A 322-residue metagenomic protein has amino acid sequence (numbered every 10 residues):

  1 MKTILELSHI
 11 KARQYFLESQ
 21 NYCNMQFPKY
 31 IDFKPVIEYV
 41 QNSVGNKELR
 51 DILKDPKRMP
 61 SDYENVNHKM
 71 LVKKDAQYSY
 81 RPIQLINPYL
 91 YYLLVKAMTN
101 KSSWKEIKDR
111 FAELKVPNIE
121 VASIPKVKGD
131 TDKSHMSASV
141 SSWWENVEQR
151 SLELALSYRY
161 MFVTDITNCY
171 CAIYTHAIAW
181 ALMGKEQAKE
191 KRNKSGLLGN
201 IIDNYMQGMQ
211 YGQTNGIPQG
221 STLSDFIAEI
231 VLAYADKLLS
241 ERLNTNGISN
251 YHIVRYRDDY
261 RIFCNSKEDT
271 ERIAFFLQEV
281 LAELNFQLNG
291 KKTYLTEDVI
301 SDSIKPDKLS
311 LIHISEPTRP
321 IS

Functional and structural regions predicted by a protein language model:
M1-Q219: Conserved two-metal-ion catalytic palm core of "right-hand" nucleic acid polymerases, unifying RNA-dependent RNA
R110-K115, E190-N200, N244-R255, N289-Y294: Short, glycine/acidic-rich hinge or "gate" loops at secondary-structure transitions that mediate conformational
A155-Y158, T222, Y256-R257, C264 (+1 more regions): Short, well-ordered loop/turn elements at secondary-structure boundaries
H176-Q187, A233-Y234, F276-L281, L295-T296: Amphipathic alpha-helical scaffolding segments
F226-R257, F263-N265, T270-R272: Active-site palm subdomain of RNA-directed nucleic acid polymerases
N265-L288: Helical (often loop-to-helix) elements that flank the catalytic cores of nucleotide-handling enzymes
A282-L311: Conserved catalytic core of two-metal-ion nucleotidyltransferases
I312-S322: Single conserved hydrophobic/aromatic residue that forms the stacking wall/gate of nucleotide- or nucleobase-binding
